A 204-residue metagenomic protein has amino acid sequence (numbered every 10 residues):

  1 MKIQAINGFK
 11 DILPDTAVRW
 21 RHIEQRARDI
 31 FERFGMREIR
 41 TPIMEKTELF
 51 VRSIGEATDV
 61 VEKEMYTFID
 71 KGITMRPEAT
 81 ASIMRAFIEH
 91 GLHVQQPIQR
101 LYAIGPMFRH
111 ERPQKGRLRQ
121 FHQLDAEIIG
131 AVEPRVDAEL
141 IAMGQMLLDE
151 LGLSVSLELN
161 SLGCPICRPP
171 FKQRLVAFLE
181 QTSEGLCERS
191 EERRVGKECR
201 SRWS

Functional and structural regions predicted by a protein language model:
M1-R200: TRNA-recognition modules of translation machinery and tRNA-sensing kinases, especially anticodon-binding
